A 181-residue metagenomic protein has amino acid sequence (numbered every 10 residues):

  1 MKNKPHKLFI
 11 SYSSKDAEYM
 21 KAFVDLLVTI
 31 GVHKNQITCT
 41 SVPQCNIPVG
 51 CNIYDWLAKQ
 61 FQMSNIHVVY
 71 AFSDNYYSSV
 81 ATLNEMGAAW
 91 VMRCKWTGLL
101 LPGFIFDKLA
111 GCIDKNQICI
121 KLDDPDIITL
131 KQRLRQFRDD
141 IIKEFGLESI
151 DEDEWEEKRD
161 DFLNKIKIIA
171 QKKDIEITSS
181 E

Functional and structural regions predicted by a protein language model:
M1-F9, A17-D25, T29, G103-E181: C-terminal interaction surface of TIR/SEFIR-family domains
H6, H33-N35, M63-H67, M92-T97 (+1 more regions): Short glycine-/polar-rich loops that comprise or flank the Walker A/P-loop and associated switch/sensor motifs
F9-S11, I37: Long, contiguous alpha-helical segments
S11-S13, L99: Short hydrophobic segments within beta-strands
K15-E18, Y77: Short alpha-helical
D25-K59, N75-T82, R138-I142, L147-I150: Conserved BB-loop
C39-S41, G98, I120-K121: Structural signal for conserved beta-strand scaffold positions within catalytic alpha/beta enzyme cores
W56-D107: Conserved beta-strand-loop-alpha-helix hinge of the TIR/SEFIR fold
